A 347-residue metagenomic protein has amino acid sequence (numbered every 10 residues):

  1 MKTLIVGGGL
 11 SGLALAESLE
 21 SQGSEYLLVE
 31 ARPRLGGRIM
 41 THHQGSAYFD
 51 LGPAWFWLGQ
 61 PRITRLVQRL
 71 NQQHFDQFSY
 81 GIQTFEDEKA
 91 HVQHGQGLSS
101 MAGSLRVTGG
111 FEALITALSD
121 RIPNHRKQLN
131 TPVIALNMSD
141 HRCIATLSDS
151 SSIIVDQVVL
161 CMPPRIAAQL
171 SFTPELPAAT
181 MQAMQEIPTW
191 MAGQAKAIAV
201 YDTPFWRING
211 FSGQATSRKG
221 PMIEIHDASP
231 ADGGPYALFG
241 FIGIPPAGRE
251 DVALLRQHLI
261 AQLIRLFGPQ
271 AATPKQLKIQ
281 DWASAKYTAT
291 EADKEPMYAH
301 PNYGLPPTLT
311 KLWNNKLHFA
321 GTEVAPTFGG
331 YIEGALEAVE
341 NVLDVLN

Functional and structural regions predicted by a protein language model:
K2-L28: N-terminal Rossmann-like FAD-binding beta1-loop-alpha1 element of flavoenzymes
I5-V6, V29, V133, I153-A167: Short hydrophobic core segments
A14, Q22, F75, F211 (+2 more regions): Conserved flavin/dinucleotide-binding core of flavoenzymes
E20-Q44: Glycine-rich FAD pyrophosphate-binding loop
P53-G81: N-terminal FAD cofactor-binding segment of flavoenzymes
A54-P61, S99-A117, V252-A253: Short beta-strand to alpha-helix junction loop
L129-C143: A conserved short coil-to-beta-strand element within the FAD-binding core of flavoproteins
L160-T180: Flavin (primarily FAD) binding-site architecture
